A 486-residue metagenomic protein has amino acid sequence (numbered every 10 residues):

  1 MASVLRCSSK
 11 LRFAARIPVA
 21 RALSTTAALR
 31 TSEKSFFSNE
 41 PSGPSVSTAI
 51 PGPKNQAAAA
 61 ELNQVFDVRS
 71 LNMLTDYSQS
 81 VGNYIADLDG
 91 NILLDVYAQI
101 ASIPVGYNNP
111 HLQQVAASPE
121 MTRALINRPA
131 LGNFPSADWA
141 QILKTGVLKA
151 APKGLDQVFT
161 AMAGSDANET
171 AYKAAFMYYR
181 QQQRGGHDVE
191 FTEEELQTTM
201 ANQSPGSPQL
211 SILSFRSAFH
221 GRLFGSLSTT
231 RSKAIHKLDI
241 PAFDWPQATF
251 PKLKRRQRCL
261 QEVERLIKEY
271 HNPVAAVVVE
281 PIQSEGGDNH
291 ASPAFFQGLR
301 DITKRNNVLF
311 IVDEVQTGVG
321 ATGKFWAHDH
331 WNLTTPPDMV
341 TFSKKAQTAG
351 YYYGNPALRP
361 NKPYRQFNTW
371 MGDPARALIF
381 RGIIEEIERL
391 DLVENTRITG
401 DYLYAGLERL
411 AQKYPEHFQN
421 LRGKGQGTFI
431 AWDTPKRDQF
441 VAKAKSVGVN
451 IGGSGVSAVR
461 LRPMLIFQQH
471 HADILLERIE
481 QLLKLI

Functional and structural regions predicted by a protein language model:
M1-S35: N-terminal mitochondrial targeting presequence
A28-I486: Conserved N-terminal phosphate-binding loop of PLP-dependent enzymes in the Aspartate aminotransferase
